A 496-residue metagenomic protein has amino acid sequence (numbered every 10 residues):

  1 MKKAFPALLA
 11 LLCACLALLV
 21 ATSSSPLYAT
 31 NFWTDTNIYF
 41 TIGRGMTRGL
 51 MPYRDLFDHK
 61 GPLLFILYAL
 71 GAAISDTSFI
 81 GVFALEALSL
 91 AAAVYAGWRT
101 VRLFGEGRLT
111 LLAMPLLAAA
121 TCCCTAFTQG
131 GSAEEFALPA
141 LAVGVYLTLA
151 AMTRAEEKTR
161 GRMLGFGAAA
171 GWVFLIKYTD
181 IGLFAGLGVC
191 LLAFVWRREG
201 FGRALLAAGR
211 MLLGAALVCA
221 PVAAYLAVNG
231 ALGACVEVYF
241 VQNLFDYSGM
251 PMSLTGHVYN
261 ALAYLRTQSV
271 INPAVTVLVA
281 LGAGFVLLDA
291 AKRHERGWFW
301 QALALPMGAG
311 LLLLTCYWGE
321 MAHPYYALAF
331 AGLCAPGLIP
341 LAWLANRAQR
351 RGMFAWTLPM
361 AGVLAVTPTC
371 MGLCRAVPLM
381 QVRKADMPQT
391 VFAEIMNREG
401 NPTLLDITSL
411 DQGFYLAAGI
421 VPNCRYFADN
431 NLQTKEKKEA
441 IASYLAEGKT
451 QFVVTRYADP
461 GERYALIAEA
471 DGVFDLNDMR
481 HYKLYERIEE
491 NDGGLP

Functional and structural regions predicted by a protein language model:
K2-K3, L183-A216, D289-A290: Perimembrane helix-loop-helix junctions
A84-G105, V143, L147, L287: Transmembrane-helix motifs of polytopic, lipid-linked glycan transferases
Y95, S269-F299, G310, L341: Hydrophobic, aromatic-rich transmembrane alpha-helices and their immediate juxtamembrane boundary segments
G97-T121, L138-P139, A155-E157, G161: Transmembrane-helix signature of polytopic, membrane-embedded enzymes that assemble or transfer cell-envelope glycans
F136-A155, R162-G165, A170, L191-L192 (+1 more regions): Specific aromatic-rich, kink-prone transmembrane helix
G161-Y178, F184-C190, L217, G310-C316: Membrane-interface alpha helices of multi-pass inner-membrane proteins
G182, L313, W318-M353: Hydrophobic/aromatic-rich transmembrane helices and adjacent perimembrane loops
P378-T434, I441-G461: Short periplasmic/luminal acceptor-recognition loop of GT-C membrane glycosyltransferases, typified by
